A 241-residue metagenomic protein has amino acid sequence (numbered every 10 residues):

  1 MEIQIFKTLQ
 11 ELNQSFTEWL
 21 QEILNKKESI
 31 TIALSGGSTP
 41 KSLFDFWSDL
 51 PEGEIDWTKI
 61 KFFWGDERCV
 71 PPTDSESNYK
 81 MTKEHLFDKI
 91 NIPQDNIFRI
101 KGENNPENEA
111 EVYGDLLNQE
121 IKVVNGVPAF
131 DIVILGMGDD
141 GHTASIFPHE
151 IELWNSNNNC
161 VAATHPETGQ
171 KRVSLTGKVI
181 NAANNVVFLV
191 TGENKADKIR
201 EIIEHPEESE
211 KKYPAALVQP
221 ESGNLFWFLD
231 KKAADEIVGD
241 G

Functional and structural regions predicted by a protein language model:
M1-I32: N-terminal glycine-/serine-/threonine-rich phosphate-binding loop
K26-P51: Glycine-rich N-terminal segment of FAD-binding domains in flavoprotein oxidoreductases, spanning the beta-loop-helix
L34-T39, L135-D139, T191: Glycine-rich beta-strand-to-loop/alpha-helix junction loops that act as flexible
F46-D56, K80, P148-N157, H205: A glycine- and small-aliphatic-rich helix-loop capping segment at beta-alpha/alpha-beta transitions that lines
D56-D131: Ligand-binding beta-strand-loop-alpha-helix segment within the catalytic cores of soluble metabolic enzymes
A110-E111, A144-H149, K198-I202, G239-D240: A short secondary-structure junction signal
V133-K178: Class I SAM-dependent methyltransferase SAM-binding "motif I" and its flanking Rossmann-like core
N184-G241: ATP/nucleoside-binding phosphotransfer catalytic cores, i.e., glycine-rich phosphate-binding loops
